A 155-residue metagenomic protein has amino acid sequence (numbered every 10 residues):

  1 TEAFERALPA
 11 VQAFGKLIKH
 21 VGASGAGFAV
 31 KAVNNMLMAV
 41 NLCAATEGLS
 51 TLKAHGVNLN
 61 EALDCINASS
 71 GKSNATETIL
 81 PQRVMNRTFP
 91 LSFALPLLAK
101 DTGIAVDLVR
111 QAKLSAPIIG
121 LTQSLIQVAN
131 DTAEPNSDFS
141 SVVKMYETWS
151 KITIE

Functional and structural regions predicted by a protein language model:
E2-F14: Conserved core segment of the aminotransferase class I/II
R6, A26-S150: Helical "substrate-binding/catalytic lid" subdomain of Rossmann-like NAD(P)-dependent dehydrogenases/reductases
K19-G22, I118: General beta-strand structural signal in soluble alpha/beta enzymes
